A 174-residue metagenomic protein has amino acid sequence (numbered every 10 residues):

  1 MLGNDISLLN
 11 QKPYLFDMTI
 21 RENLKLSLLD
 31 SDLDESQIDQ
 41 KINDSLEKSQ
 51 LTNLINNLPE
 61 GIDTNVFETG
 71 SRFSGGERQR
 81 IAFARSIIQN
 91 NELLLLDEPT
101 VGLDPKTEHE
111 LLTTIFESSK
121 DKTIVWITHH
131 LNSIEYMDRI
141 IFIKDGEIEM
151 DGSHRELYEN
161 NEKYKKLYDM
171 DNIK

Functional and structural regions predicted by a protein language model:
M1-D44, H109-E110, F116-D121, E159: Conserved post-Walker A segment of ABC ATPase nucleotide-binding domains
I42, T52-I81, I173-K174: ABC-fold ATPase nucleotide-binding domain signature/coupling loops
I81, S86-Q89: Hydrophobic/aromatic position at a conserved helix-loop-beta junction within ABC-family ATPase nucleotide-binding
F83, L111, I127: Hydrophobic anchor residue at the start of the ABC signature
I88-E92, D121: A short, proline-enriched helix->beta-strand linker immediately N-terminal to the Walker B motif in ABC-type P-loop
L94-D97: Catalytic Walker B motif of ABC-type/P-loop ATPase nucleotide-binding domains
P105-K106: Helix N-cap at the start of a conserved alpha-helix in ABC-type nucleotide-binding domains
T113, H130, E135-K174: C-terminal portion of ABC ATPase nucleotide-binding domains
